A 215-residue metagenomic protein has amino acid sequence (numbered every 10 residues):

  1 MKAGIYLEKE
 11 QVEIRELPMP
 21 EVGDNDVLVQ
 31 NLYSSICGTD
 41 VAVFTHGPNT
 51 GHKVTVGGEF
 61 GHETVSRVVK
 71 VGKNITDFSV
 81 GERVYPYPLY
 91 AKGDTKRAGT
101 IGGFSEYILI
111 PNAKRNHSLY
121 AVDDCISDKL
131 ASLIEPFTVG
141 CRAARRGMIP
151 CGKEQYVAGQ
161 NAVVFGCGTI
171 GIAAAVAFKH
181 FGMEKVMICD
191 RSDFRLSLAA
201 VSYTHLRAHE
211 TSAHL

Functional and structural regions predicted by a protein language model:
P20-S34, P48-Y90, D123-C125: Glycine-rich beta-strand-centered segment in the early N-terminal region that forms part of a ligand/cofactor-binding
Y90-N161: NAD(P)H dinucleotide-binding glycine-rich loop of Rossmann-like/cofactor-binding domains, especially the beta1-alpha1
V163-G166: Conserved N-terminal Rossmann-fold NAD(P)-binding element of oxidoreductases
I170: Hydrophobic/small residue at the entry helix of a nucleotide-binding pocket
H180-K185: Conserved S-adenosyl-L-methionine
D190: Conserved acidic E/D residue at the C-terminus of a beta-strand in Rossmann-like folds
D193-F194: Helix N-cap at the beta1-alpha1 junction of Rossmann-like dinucleotide-binding domains, i.e., the first residues
T204-T211: Conserved small/polar residues in nucleotide/adenosyl-binding loops
